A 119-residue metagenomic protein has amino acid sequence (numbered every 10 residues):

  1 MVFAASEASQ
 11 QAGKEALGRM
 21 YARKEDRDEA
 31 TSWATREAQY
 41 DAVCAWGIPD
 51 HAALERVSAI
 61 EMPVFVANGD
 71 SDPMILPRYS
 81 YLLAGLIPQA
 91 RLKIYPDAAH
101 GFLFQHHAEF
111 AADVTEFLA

Functional and structural regions predicted by a protein language model:
M1-R27: Helix-rich cap/lid subdomain of alpha/beta-hydrolase
R27-A53: Hydrophobic, aromatic-rich cap/lid helix
A52-R56, H106: Short acidic active-site motifs
I60, V66-N68, D72: Short beta-strand/loop motif that positions the catalytic acidic residue of the alpha/beta-hydrolase fold
P73-Y79: Conserved alpha/beta-hydrolase "acid-adjacent" motif
Q89-A119: Catalytic active-site module of serine/aspartate enzymes centered on a nucleophile-bearing elbow/loop
